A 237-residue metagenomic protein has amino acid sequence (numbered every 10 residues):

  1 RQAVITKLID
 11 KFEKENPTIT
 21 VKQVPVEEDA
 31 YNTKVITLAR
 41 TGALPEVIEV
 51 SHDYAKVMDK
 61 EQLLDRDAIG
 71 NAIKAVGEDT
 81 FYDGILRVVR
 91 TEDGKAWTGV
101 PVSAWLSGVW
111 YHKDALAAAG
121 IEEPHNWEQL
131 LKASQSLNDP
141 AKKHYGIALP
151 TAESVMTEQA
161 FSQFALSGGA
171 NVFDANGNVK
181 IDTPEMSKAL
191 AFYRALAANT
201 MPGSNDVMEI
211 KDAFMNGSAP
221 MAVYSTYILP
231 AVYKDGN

Functional and structural regions predicted by a protein language model:
R1-Q62, G70-D79, E123, S204: Conserved N-terminal structural module of periplasmic/extracytoplasmic solute-binding proteins
P25-K34, W127-K132, G203-N216: Short helix-initiation/N-cap motifs at beta->coil->alpha
A39-V50, K143-H144, N216-Y224: Alpha-to-beta junction loops
H52-L106, L131, T157: Hinge/lid segment of periplasmic solute-binding proteins
A55-V57, A160, A191-N237: Extracytoplasmic/periplasmic substrate-binding proteins
D67-F81, G146, T151-A152, G168-K188 (+1 more regions): Short, solvent-exposed loop/beta-turn-alpha elements that line the ligand-binding surface or hinge of extracytoplasmic
S107-Y111, A165: Short glycine- and hydrophobic/aromatic-rich loop-to-beta-strand nucleating segment in the catalytic cores
A133-S136, P140, N176-S204: Glycine-centered hinge/linker elements that transmit conformational signals in sensory and ligand-binding systems
